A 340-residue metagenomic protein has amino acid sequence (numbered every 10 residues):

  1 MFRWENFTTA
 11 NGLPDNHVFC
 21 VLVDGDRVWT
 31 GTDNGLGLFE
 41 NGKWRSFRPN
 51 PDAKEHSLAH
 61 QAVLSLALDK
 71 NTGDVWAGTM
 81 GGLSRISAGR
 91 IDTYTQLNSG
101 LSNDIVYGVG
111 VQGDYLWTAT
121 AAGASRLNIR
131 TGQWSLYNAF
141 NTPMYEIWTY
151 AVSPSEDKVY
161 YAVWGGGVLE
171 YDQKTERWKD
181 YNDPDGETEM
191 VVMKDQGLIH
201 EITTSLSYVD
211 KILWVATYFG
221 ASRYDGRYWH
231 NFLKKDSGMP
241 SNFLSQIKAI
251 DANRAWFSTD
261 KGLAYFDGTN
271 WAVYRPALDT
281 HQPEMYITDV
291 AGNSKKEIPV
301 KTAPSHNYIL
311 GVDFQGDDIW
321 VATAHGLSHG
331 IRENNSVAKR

Functional and structural regions predicted by a protein language model:
M1-R340: Carboxylate-rich, polar loop motifs that coordinate divalent cations or form catalytic acidic clusters
